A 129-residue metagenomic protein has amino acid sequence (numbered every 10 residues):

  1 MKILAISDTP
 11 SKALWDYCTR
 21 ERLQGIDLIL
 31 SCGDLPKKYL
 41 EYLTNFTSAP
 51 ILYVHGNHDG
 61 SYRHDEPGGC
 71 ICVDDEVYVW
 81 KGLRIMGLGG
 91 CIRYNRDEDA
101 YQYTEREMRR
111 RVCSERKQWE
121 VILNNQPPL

Functional and structural regions predicted by a protein language model:
M1-F46, K117: N-terminal active-site segment of His-dependent metallophosphoesterases
A5-A13, H55-L129: Conserved catalytic scaffold of divalent metal-dependent phosphoesterases
L30, L52-V54: A short beta-strand/loop micro-motif in the catalytic core of glycosyltransferases that engages the nucleotide-sugar
T47-I51: A short helix->loop->beta-strand "cap" motif at the edges of active sites that frequently abuts
